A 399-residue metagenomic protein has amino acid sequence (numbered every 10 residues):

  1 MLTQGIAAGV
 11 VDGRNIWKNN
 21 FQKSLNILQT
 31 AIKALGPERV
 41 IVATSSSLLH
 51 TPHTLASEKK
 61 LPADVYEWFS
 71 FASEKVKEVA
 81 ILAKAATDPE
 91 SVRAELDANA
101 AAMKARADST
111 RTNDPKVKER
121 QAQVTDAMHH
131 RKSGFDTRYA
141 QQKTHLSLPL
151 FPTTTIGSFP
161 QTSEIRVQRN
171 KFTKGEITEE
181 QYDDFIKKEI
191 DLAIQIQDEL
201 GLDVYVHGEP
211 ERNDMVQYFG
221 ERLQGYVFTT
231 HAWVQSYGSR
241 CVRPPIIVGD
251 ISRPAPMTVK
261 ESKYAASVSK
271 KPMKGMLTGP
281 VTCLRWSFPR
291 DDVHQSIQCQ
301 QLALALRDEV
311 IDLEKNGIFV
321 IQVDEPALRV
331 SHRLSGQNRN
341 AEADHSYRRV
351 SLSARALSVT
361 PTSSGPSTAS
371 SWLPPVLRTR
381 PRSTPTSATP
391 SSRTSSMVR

Functional and structural regions predicted by a protein language model:
M1-R399: Domain-level signal for soluble alpha/beta catalytic cores
